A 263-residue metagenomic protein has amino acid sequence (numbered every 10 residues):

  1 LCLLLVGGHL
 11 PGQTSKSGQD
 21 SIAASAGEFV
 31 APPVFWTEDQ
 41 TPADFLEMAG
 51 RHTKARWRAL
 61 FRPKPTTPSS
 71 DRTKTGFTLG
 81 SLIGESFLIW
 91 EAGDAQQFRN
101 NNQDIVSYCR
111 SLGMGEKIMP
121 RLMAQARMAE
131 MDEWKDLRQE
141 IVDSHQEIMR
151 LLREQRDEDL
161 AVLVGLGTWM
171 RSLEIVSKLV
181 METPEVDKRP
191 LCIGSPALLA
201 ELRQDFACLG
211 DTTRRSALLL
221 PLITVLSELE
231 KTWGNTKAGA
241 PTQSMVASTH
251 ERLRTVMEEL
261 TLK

Functional and structural regions predicted by a protein language model:
L1-G7: Bacterial N-terminal signal peptides
S15-Q125: N-terminal Sec/ER secretory leader and immediately downstream segment of secreted/extracellular precursors
R51-P63, P68-R72, T78, Q97-L112 (+2 more regions): Alpha-helical segments in soluble extracytoplasmic regions
T66-T73, F77, A92, M128-K135 (+6 more regions): Short, solvent-exposed segments of well-ordered alpha helices
S86-G93, L112, E116, L151-Q155 (+4 more regions): Secondary-structure edge/capping motif, primarily at the C-terminal ends of alpha-helices and the immediately following
E130-T212: Extended amphipathic alpha-helical interaction segments
C208-K263: A cross-kingdom marker for long, charged
